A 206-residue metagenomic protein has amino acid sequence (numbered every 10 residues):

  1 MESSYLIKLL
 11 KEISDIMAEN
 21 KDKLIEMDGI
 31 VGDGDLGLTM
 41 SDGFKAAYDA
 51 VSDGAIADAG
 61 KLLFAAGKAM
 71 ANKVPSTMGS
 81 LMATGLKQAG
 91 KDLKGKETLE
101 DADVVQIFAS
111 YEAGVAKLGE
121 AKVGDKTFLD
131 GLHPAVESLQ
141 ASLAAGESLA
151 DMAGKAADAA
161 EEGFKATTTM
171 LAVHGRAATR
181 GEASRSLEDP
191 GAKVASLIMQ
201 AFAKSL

Functional and structural regions predicted by a protein language model:
M1-L206: N-terminal loops that bind phosphate or other acidic moieties and the adjacent beta-alpha structural core
